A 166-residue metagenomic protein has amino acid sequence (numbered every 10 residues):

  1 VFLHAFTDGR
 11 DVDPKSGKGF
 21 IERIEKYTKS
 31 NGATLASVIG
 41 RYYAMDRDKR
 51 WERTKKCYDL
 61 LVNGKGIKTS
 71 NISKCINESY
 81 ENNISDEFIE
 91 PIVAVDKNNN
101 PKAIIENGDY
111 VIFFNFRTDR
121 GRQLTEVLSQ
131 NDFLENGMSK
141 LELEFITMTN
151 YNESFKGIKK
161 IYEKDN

Functional and structural regions predicted by a protein language model:
V1-N166: …; additionally, a secondary subgroup of soluble metalloenzymes is captured
